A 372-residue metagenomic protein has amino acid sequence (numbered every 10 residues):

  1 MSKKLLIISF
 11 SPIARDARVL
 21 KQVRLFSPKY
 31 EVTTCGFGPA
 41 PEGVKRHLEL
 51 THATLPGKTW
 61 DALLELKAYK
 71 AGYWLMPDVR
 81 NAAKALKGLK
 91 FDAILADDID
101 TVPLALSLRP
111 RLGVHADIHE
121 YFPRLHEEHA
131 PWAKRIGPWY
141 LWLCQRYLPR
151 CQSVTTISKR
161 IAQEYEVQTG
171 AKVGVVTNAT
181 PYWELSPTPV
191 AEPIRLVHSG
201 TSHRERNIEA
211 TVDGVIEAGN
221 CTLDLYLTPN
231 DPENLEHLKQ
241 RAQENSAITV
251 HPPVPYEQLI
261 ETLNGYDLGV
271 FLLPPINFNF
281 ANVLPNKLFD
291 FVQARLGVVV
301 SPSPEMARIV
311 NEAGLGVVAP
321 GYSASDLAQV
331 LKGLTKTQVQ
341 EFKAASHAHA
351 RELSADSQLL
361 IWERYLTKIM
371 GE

Functional and structural regions predicted by a protein language model:
M1-E42, R46, S153, V173 (+3 more regions): N-terminal subdomain of nucleotide-sugar transferases
L6-I8, T155, P189-R206, T211-A218 (+1 more regions): Conserved donor-binding/catalytic core segment of Leloir-type glycosyltransferases
G36, P123, L141-S186: Donor nucleotide-sugar binding/catalytic pocket of nucleotide-sugar-dependent glycosyltransferases
P77-K87, P103, F122, K134-V154: Membrane-proximal helix-turn-helix segments that form the acceptor-binding/catalytic region of lipid-linked
R206, P255-T262, G269-F289, V299-R308: Nucleotide-sugar-dependent
L223-E236, P252: Glycosyltransferase donor-sugar binding loop
L235-N264: Nucleotide-activated donor-binding/catalytic signature segment of Leloir-type glycosyltransferases, i.e., the conserved
Y322-L327, K336-T367: A charged, aromatic-enriched C-terminal amphipathic alpha-helix characteristic of glycosyltransferases across folds
